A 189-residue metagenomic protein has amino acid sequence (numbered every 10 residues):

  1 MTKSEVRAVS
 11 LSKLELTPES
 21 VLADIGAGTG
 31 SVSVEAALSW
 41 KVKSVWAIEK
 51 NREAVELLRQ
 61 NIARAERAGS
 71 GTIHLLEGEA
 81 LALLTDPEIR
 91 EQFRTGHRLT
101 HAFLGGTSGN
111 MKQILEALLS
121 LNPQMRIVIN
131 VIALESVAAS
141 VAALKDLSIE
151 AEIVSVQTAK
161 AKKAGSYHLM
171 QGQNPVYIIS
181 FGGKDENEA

Functional and structural regions predicted by a protein language model:
K3-P18: Conserved alpha-helix/loop element of class I SAM-dependent methyltransferases that forms part of the SAM/SAH-binding
E19-G28: Conserved class I S-adenosyl-L-methionine
G28, E53, E135: Conserved Rossmann-like nucleotide-cofactor binding loop
T29-V42: Conserved SAM-binding loop of SAM-dependent methyltransferases across substrates and taxa, primarily the Class I
I48-G96: S-adenosyl-L-methionine
E49-A54, G106-T107, I132: Short beta->alpha hinge that forms the Motif I/post-I loop of the SAM-binding pocket
L75-I129: Active-site segment flanking the S-adenosylmethionine/decSAM binding pocket in AdoMet-dependent transferases
L115-Q173, Y177: C-terminal substrate-binding/active-site "lid" region of AdoMet-derived donor-dependent transferases
